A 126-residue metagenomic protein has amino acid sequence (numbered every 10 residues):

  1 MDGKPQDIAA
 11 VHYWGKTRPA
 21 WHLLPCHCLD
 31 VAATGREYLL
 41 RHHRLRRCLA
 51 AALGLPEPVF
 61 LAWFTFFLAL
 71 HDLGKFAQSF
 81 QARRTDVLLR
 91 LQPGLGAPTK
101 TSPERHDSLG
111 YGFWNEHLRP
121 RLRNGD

Functional and structural regions predicted by a protein language model:
M1-D126: Metal-dependent phosphohydrolase cores
